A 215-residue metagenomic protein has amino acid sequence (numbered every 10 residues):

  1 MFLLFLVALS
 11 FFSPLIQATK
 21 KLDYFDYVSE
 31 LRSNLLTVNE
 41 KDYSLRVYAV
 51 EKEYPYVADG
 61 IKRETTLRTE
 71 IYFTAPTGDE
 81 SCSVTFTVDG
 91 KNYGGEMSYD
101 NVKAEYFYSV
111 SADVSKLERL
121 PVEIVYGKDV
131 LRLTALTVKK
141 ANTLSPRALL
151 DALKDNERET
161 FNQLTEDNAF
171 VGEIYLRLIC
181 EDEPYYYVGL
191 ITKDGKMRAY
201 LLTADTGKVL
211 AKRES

Functional and structural regions predicted by a protein language model:
F2-S10: Bacterial N-terminal signal peptides
F11-D26: Sec-dependent signal peptide cleavage junction
L31-V84: Short, surface-exposed binding/anchoring microloops in extracellular/periplasmic proteins
R68-T77, S81-D89, T137-I179: Short, non-transmembrane alpha-helical segments in secretory-pathway proteins
V84, S115-D129: Short, aromatic- and glycine-rich surface loops/edge beta-strands on solvent-exposed regions
Y93-S109: Aromatic sugar-binding surface patches on proteins that engage polysaccharides or sugar-phosphate polymers
Y108-S115, D167-L202, R213: Exposed beta-strand-loop-beta-strand "reactive/processing" segments of non-cytosolic proteins
D129-K140, K212-R213: Edge beta-strands of extracellular beta-sandwich domains
